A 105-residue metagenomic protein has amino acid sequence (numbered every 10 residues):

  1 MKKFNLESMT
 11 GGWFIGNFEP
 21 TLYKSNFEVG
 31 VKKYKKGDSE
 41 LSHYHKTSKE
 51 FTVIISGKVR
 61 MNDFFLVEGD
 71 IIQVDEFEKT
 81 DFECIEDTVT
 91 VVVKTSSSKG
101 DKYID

Functional and structural regions predicted by a protein language model:
M1-V31, L41: A short, N-terminal "cap"/entry segment at the start of jelly-roll beta-barrel domains of the cupin/DSBH fold
T10-G12, Q73, V91, K99: Anionic, Ser/Thr-rich low-complexity intrinsically disordered regions
E28-H45, E68, E76: Conserved short histidine dyad/triad with adjacent acidic residue
Y34, Y44-R60: Short, conserved beta-strand element in jelly-roll/cupin
L41-S42, M61-N62, K79-I85, T90-V92: Short beta-strand His + acidic residue motifs that chelate non-heme Fe in jelly-roll/DSBH and cupin folds
T47, I54, D75-F77, I85: A short, compositionally biased micro-patch
N62-T80: Short acidic-glycine-tyrosine-enriched beta hairpin
E86-I104: A short hydrophobic beta-strand segment most commonly corresponding to one strand of the jelly-roll/cupin
